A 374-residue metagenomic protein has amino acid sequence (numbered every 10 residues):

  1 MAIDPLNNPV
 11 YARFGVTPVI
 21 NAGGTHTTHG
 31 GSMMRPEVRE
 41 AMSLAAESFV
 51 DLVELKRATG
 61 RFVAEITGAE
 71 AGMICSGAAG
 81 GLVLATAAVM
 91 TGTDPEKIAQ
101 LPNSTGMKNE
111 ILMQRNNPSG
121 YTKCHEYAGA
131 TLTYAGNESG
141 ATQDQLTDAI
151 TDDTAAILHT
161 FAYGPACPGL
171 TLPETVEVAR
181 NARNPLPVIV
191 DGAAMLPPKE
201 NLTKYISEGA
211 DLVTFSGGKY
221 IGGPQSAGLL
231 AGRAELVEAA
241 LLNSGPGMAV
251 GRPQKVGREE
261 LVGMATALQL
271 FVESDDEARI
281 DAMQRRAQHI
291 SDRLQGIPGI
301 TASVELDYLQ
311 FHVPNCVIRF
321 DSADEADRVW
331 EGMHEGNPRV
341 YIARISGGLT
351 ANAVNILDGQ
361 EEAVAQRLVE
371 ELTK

Functional and structural regions predicted by a protein language model:
A2-H29, M33, G60-V272, S291-Q295 (+5 more regions): Conserved PLP-enzyme active-site core in the AAT-like
V10, Q295-E371: Conserved C-terminal alpha-helix-loop-beta "cap" of PLP-dependent enzymes that closes/shapes the active-site mouth
I20-A58: A glycine-/small-polar-enriched, mobile loop at the entrance of the PLP active site in fold-type I
A45-S48, G247, F271-S274, G336: Alpha-helix C-capping/helix-to-loop hinge sites
I66, V272-L306: Conserved PLP-dependent catalytic core of the aminotransferase class-I/II
